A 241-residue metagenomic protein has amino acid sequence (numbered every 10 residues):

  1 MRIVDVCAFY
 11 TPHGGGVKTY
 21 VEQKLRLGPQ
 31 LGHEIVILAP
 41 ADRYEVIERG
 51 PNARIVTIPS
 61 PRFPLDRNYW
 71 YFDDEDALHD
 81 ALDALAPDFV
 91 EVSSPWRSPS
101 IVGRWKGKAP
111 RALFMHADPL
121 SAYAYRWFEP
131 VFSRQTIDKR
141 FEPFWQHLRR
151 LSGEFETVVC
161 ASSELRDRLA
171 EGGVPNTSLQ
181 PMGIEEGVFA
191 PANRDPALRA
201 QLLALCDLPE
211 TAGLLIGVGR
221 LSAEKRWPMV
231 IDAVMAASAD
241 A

Functional and structural regions predicted by a protein language model:
M1-E45, R49-V56, D83, A109 (+1 more regions): N-terminal subdomain of nucleotide-sugar transferases
I3, F89, W105-R126, D138 (+2 more regions): Active-site proximal beta-strand in glycosyltransferases
A41, E164, G183: Carbohydrate-associated surface elements
H79-P99, G103, P110-A112: Short N-terminal targeting/anchoring amphipathic segment
S100, P119, I137-T157, G172: Membrane-proximal helix-turn-helix segments that form the acceptor-binding/catalytic region of lipid-linked
L113-Q146, G187, P191-A192: Acceptor-binding helix/loop patch of EC 2.4 sugar-transfer enzymes, predominantly nucleotide-sugar-dependent
I184-A204: Acidic anion/phosphate-binding donor-loop and adjacent secondary structure in glycosyltransferase catalytic cores
A197, L203-A204, P209-K225, I231-M235: Conserved donor-binding/catalytic core segment of Leloir-type glycosyltransferases
